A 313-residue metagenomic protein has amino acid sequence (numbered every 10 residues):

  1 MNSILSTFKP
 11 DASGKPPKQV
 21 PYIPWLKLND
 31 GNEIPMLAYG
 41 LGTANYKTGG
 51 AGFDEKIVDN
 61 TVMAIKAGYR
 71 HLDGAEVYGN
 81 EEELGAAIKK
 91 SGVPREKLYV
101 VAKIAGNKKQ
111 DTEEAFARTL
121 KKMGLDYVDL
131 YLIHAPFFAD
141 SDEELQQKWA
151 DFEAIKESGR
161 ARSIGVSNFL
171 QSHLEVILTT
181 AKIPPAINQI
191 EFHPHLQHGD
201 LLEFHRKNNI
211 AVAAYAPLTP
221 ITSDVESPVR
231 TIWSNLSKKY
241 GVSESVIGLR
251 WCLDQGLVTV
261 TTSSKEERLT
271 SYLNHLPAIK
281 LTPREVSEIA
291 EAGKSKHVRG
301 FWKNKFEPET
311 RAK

Functional and structural regions predicted by a protein language model:
M1-K97, T219: N-terminal binding-site loop/beta-alpha segment at the start of enzyme catalytic domains that lines or forms
Y22, A135-K313: Beta/alpha (TIM)-barrel catalytic core signal, keyed to glycine-rich beta->alpha loops juxtaposed to Asp/Glu that bind
L28-D30, I65, G85-R95, A117-D126 (+2 more regions): Acidic (Asp/Glu)-rich catalytic clusters
Y46-G52, D73-E83, A105-T112, F138-D142 (+2 more regions): Acidic-and-aromatic substrate-binding clefts and catalytic sites of carbohydrate-active enzymes
K47-I65, K108-G124, L145, S172-E175 (+1 more regions): Short, acidic/polar
Y69, L125-V128, A161, P185: A structural motif
R95-K108, L130-P136, F192: A short, structured active-site edge motif that brings together acidic residues
E113-I133, A154-S158: CE4/NodB-like, metal-dependent polysaccharide N-deacetylase domain that modifies extracellular/periplasmic N-acetylated
